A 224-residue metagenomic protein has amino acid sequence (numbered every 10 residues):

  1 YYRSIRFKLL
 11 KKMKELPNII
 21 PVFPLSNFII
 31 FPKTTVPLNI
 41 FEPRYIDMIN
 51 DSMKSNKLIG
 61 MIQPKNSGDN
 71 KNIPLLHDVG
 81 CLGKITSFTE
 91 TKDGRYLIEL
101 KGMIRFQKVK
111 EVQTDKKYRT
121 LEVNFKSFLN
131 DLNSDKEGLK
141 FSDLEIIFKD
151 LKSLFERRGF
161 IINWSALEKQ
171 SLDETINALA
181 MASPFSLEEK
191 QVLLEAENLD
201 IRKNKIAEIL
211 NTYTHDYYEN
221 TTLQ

Functional and structural regions predicted by a protein language model:
Y1-Y2: Intrinsic-disorder-associated, low-complexity terminal segments enriched in Asp/Asn/His/Tyr and depleted of Lys/Arg
I5-R6, M181: A generic signature of intrinsically disordered, low-complexity regions enriched in glycine/proline and charged/polar
F7-I162, E188, V192, L199-R202 (+1 more regions): Positively charged
L167-F185: Core structural elements
K169-L172, L194-L199: Small/polar glycine-rich anion-binding or flexible loop at a beta-alpha turn
A180, Q191-L194: Amphipathic alpha-helical segments within well-ordered protein domains
